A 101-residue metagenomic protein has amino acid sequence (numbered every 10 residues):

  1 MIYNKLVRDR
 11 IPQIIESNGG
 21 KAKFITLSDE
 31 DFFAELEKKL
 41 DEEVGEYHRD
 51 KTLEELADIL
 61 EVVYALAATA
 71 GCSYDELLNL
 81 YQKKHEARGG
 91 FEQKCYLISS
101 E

Functional and structural regions predicted by a protein language model:
M1-E101: Flexible "arm" and connector segments at domain edges
